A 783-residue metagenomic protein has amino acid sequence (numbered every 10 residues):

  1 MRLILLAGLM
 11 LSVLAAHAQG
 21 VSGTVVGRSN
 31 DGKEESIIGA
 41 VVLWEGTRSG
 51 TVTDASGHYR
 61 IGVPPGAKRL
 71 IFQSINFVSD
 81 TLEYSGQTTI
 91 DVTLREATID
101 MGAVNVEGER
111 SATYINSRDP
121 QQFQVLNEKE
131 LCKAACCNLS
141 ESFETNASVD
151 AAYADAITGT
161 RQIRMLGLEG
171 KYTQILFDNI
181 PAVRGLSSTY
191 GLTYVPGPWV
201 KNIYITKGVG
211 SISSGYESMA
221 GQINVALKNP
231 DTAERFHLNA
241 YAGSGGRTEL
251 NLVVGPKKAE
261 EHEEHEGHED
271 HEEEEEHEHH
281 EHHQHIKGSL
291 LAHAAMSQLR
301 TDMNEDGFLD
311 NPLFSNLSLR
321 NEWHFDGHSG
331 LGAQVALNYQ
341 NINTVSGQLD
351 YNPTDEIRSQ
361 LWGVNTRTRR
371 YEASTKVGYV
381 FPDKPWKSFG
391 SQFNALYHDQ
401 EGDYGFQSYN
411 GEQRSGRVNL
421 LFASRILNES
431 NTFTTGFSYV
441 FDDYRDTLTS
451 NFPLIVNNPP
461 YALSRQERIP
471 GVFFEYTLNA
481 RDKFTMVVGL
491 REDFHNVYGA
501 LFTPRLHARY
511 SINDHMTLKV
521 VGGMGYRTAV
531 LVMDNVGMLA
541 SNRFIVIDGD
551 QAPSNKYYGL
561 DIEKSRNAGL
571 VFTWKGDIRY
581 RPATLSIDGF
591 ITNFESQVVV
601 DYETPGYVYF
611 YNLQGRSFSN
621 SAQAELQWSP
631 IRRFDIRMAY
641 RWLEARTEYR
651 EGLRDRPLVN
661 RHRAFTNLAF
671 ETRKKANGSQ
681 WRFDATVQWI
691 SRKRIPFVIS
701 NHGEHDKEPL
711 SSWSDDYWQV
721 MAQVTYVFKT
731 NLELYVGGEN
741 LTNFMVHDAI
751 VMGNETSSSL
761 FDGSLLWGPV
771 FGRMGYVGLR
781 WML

Functional and structural regions predicted by a protein language model:
N30-G32, I38-E45, Q73-F77, Q87-C132 (+2 more regions): Short, acidic, small-residue-rich periplasmic hinge/interaction motif at the N-terminus of Gram-negative outer-membrane
Y59-G62, I180-G208, L319: Short acidic/polar hinge/loop motifs at secondary-structure boundaries that mediate gating or recognition
T89-T93, L139-S142, R161-R164, L176 (+5 more regions): N-terminal periplasmic accessory domains that precede and gate Gram-negative outer-membrane beta-barrel machines
S140-R184, K201: Extracytoplasmic beta-strand/coil segments of soluble accessory domains associated with Gram-negative outer-membrane
Q284, G390-N394, H398-E401, S511 (+3 more regions): Membrane-embedded beta-barrel scaffold of Gram-negative outer-membrane proteins
S297-S318, H324-F389, A395-S415: Flexible loop and strand-edge segments within Gram-negative outer membrane beta-barrel domains
L585-N593, N612-V698: Gram-negative outer-membrane beta-barrel transporters
W689-G703, T725-L783: C-terminal beta-signal and adjacent terminal beta-strands/loops of Gram-negative outer-membrane beta-barrel proteins
